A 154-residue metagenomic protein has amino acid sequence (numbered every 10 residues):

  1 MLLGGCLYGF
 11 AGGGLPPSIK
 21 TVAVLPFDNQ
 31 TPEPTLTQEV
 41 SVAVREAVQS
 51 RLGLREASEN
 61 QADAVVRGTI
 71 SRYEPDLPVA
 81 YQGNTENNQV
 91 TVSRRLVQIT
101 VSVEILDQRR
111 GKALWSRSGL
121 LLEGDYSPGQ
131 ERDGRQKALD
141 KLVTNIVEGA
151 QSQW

Functional and structural regions predicted by a protein language model:
G4-Q49, G53, S58-Q61, L106-R109 (+2 more regions): A structural "domain/chain start" motif
F10, S50-L114, E123-R135, T144: Surface-exposed short loop/turn segments
P32, L36, V40, S93 (+2 more regions): Conserved acidic
R132-W154: Compositionally biased, intrinsically disordered linkers/stalks adjacent to structured regions
